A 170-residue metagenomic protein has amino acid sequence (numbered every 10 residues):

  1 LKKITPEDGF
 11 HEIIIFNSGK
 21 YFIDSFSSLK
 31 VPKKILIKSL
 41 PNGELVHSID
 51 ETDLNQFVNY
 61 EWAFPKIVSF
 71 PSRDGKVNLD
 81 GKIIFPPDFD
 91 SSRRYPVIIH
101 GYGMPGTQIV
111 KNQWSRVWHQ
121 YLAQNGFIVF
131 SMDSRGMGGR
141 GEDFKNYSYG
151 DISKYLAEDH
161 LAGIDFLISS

Functional and structural regions predicted by a protein language model:
T5, E12-S170: Serine-hydrolase catalytic core recognition
